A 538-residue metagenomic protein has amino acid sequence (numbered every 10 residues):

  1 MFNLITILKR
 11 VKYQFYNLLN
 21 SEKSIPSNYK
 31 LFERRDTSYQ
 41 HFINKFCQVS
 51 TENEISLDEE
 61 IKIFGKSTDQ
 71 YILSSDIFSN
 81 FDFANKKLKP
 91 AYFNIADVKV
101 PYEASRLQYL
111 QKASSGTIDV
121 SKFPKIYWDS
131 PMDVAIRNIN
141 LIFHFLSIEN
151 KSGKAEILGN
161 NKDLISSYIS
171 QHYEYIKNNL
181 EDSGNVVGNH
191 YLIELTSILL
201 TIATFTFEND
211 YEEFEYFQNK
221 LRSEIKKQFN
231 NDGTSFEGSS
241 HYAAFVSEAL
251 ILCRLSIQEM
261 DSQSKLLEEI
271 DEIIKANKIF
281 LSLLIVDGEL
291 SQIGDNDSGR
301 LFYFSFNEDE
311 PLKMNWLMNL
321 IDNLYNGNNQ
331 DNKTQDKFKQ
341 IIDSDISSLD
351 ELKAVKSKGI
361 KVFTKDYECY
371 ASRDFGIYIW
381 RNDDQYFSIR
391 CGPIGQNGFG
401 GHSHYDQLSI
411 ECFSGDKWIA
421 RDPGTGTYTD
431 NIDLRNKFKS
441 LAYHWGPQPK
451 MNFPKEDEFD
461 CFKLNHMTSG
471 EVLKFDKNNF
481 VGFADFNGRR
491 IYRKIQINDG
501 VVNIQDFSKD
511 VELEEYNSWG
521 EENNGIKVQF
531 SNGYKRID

Functional and structural regions predicted by a protein language model:
M1-D82: Extreme N-terminal leader/anchor segments
N85-I274, L284: Aromatic-lined, polymer-binding surfaces characteristic of secreted/periplasmic polysaccharide-degrading enzymes
Y102, V134, G400, H404 (+1 more regions): Short alpha-helix boundary/capping segments
L107, A135, T196, Y378 (+2 more regions): Residue-level detector of short, conserved catalytic/binding motifs and their immediate flanks
Q111, N382, C391, C412-S414 (+3 more regions): Hydrophobic side chains in beta-strands
A135, Y303-S305, N328, K333-K339 (+2 more regions): CBM-like, beta-strand-rich accessory domains located in the C-terminal region of large, secreted polysaccharide-active
H241-W418, F475-K477: Carbohydrate-active enzyme catalytic cores, enriched for enzymes that act on polyanionic acidic polysaccharides
I389-R390, R421-P423, D538: Short capping micro-motif at the N-terminus of alpha-helices
